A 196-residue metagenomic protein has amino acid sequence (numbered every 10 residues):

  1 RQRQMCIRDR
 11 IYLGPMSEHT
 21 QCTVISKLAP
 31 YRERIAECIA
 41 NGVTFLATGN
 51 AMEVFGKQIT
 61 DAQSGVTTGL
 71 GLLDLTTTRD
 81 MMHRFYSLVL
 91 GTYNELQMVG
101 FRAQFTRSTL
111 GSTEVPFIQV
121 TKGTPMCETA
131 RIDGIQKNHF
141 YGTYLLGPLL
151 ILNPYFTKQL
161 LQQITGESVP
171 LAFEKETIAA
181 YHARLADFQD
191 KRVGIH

Functional and structural regions predicted by a protein language model:
Q2-I7: Short, small-residue-biased leader/transition segments that mark boundaries at the very start of proteins
R10-G14, L46, G142-Y144: Structural motif
M16-T92: Cysteine-nucleophile active-site neighborhood
A40, L75, S108, Q162-V169: Generic secondary-structure signature for well-ordered alpha-helical cores
G49, Q104, L146: Histidine-centered divalent metal-coordination motifs
Q63-D133: Pocket-forming structural segment of enzyme catalytic cores
E114, R131-H139, T143, Y155: Long, Lys/Arg- and hydrophobic-enriched amphipathic alpha-helices
F140-H196: Acyltransferase
